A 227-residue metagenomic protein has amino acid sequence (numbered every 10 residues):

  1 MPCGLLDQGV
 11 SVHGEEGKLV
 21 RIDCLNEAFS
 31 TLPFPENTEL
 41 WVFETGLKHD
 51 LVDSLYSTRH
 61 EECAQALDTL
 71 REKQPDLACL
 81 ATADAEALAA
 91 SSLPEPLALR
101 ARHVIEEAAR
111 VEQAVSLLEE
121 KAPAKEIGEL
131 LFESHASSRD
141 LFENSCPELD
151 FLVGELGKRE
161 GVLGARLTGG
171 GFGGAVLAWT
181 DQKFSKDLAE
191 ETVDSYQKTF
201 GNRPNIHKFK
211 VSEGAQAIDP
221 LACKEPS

Functional and structural regions predicted by a protein language model:
M1-C3: Acyl-CoA/ACP chain-elongation machinery
H13-G164, W179-S227: C-terminal nucleotide
G173-W179: Short, small-residue alpha-helix embedded
